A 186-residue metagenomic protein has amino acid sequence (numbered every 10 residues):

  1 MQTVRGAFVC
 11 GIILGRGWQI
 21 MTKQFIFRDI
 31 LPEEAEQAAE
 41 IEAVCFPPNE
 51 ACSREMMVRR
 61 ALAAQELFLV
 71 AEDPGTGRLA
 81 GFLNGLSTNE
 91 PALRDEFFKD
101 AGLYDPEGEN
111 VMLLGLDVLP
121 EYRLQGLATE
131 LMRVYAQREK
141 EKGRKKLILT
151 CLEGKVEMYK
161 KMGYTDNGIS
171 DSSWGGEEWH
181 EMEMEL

Functional and structural regions predicted by a protein language model:
T3-I20: Short, Lys/Arg-enriched N-terminal segments with co-localized hydrophobic residues within the first ~10-30 amino acids
Q24-A38: A short beta-loop-alpha structural element at the N-terminal edge of CoA-dependent acyl/N-acetyltransferase catalytic
L31, K145, C151-E153, S172-L186: C-terminal "cap" of GNAT-fold acetyltransferases
P47-P74, F82-L103: Active-site rim helix/loop that mediates acceptor-substrate recognition in acyltransferases
R78, F82-L116, R123, S173-E178: Conserved acyl-donor/pantetheine-binding loop and adjacent beta-alpha core of acyl/acetyltransferases and related
V118, L124-Q137: Conserved acetyl-CoA-binding loop-helix of GNAT-fold acetyltransferases
M132, E139-C151: Conserved GNAT acetyl-CoA-binding A-motif
E141, E153-E177: Conserved active-site alpha-helix within GNAT-family acetyltransferase domains
